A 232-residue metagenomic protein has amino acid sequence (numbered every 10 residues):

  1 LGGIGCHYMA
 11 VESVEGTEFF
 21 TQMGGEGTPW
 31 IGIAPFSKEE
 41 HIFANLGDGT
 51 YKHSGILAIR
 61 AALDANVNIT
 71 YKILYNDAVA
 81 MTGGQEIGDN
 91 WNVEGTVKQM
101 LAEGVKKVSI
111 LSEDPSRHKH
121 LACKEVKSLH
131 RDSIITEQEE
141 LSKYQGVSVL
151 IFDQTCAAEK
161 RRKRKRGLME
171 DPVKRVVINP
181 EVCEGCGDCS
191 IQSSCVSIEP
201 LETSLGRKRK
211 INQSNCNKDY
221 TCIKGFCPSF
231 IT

Functional and structural regions predicted by a protein language model:
G2-G5, M23-E26, L46-G49, L74-N76 (+7 more regions): Fold-independent oxyanion-binding glycine-rich loops and adjacent beta-strand/coil segments at enzyme active sites
G2-M81, G88-V93, I135: Thiamine diphosphate
C6-V11, T50-S54, D77-T82, S116-H120 (+5 more regions): Flexible loop/turn segments at secondary-structure boundaries
I33-F36, A61-A65, Q99-A102, Q138-Y144 (+2 more regions): A general structural signal for short secondary-structure junctions and capping/turn motifs
E39, N66, V105, Y144-V147 (+5 more regions): Active-site lining segments that contact anionic ligands and/or coordinate catalytic metals
A78-L168, P172: Glycine-rich ThDP/TPP pyrophosphate-binding loop and its adjacent helix/strand module within ThDP-dependent enzymes
Q154-T155, K160-R166, E184-T232: Iron-sulfur cluster-binding cysteine motifs and their immediate structural context in ferredoxin-like electron-transfer
P172-D188: Short, flexible loop segments at boundaries between secondary-structure elements
